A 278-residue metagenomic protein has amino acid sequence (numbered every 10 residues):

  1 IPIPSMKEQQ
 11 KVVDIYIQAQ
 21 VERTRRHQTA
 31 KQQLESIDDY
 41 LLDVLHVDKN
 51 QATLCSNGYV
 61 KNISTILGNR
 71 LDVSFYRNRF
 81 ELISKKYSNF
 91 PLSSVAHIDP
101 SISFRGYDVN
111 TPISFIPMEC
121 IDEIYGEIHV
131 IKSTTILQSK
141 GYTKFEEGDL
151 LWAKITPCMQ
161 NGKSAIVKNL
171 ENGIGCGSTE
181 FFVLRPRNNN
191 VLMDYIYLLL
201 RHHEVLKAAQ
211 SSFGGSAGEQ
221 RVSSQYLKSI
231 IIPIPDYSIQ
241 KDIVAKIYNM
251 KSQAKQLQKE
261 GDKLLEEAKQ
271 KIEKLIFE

Functional and structural regions predicted by a protein language model:
I1-K7, I174-F182, G214-S238: A short glycine-rich beta-alpha junction/loop motif
S5-R105, Y237-E278: Non-catalytic DNA-recognition/assembly elements of restriction-modification systems
A52-S56, R105-I113, S211-F213: Short coil/turn segments at secondary-structure boundaries
F90-R105, M118-L150: Sequence-specific dsDNA recognition surfaces
I136-S139, L170, S216: Short, solvent-exposed loop/turn positions at domain surfaces that link secondary-structure elements or cap domain
G141-T143, E147, L151-R201: A short beta-sheet element
